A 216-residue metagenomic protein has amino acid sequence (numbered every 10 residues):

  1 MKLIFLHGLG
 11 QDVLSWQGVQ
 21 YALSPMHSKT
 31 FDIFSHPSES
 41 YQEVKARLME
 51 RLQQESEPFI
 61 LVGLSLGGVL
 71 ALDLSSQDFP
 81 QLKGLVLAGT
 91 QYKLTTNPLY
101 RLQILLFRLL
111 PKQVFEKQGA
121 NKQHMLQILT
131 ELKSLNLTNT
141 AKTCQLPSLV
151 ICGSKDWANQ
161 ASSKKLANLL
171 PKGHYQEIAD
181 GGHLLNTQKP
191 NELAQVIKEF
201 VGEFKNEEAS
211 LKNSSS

Functional and structural regions predicted by a protein language model:
M1-P37: Conserved HGGG/HGGXW glycine-rich cap/lid loop of the alpha/beta-hydrolase fold
Y41, S76, L82-P111: Flexible "cap/lid" loop of the alpha/beta hydrolase fold
S56-L64: Alpha/beta-hydrolase fold nucleophile elbow
G63-G67, A71: Gly/Ala-rich beta-loop-alpha elbow adjacent to hydrolase catalytic centers
Q113-N139, K155: Hydrophobic, aromatic-rich cap/lid helix
T143-C144, V150-C152: Short beta-strand/loop motif that positions the catalytic acidic residue of the alpha/beta-hydrolase fold
W157-S162: Conserved alpha/beta-hydrolase "acid-adjacent" motif
G181-P190: Catalytic histidine-centered segment of alpha/beta-hydrolase-like enzymes
